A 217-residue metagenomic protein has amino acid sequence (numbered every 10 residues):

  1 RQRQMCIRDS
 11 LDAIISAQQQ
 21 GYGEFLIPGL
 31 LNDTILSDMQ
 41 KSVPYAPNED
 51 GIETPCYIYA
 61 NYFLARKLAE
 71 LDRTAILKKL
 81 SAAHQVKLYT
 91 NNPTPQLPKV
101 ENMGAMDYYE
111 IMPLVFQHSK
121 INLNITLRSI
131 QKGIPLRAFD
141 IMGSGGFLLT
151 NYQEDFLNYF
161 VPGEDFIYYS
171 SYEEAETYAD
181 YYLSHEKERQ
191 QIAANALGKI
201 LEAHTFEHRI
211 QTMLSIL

Functional and structural regions predicted by a protein language model:
Q2-I7: Short, small-residue-biased leader/transition segments that mark boundaries at the very start of proteins
D9-N61: Charged, glycine/proline-rich intrinsically disordered loops and linkers
S42, A46-K78, K87-A203, H208-I210: Donor nucleotide-activated moiety binding/catalytic core segment of transferases that use nucleotide-activated donors
K79-A83, I216: Alpha-helical structural signal in soluble globular domains
L183, L214-L217: Short, hydrophobic alpha-helical segments
